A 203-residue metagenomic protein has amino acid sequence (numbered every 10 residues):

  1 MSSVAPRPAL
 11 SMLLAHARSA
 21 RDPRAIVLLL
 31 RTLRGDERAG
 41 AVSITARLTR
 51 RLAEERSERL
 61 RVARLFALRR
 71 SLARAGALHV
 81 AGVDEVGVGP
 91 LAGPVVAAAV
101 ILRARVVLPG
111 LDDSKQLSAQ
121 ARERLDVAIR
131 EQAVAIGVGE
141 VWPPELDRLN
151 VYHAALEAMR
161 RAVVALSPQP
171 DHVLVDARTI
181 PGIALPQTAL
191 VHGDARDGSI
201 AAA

Functional and structural regions predicted by a protein language model:
M1-A81, E85-A203: RNase H-like, Mg2+-dependent phosphodiesterase core, and more generally RNA phosphate-backbone-engaging helix-loop
